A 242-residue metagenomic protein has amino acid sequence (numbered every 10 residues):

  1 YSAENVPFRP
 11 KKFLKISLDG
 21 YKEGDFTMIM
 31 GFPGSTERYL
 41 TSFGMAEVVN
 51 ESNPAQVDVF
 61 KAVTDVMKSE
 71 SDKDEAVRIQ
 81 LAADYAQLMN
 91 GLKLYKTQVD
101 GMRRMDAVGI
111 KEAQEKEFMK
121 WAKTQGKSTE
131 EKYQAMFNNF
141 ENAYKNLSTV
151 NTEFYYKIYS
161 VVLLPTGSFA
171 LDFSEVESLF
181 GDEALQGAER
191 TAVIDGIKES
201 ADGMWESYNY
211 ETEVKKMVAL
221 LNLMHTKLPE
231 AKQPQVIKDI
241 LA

Functional and structural regions predicted by a protein language model:
Y1-A242: Terminal presequence/propeptide segments associated with secretion/organelle targeting and zymogen/polyprotein
